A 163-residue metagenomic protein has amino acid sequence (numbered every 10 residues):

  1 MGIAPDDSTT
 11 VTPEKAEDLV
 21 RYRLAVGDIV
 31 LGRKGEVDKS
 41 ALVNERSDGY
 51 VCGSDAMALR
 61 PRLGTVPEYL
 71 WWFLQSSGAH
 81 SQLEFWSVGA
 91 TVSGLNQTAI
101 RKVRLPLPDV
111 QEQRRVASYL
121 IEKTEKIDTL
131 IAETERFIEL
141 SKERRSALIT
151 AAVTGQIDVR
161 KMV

Functional and structural regions predicted by a protein language model:
M1, R23-K39, V51-A56, W71-E84: Short Ser/Thr-interspersed hydrophobic loop/turn segments at strand-loop and sheet-helix junctions that line or gate
M1-I29, E45: Sequence-specific dsDNA recognition surfaces
P13, A58-R60: Short histidine-centered catalytic/ligand-binding loop motif
E36, G49-M57, T65, V88-R114: A short glycine-rich beta-alpha junction/loop motif
L42: A short, polar/charged loop-to-alpha-helix boundary motif
R46, P61-G64, S77-G78: Short loop segments at secondary-structure junctions
V66-F73, Y119: Short amphipathic alpha-helical coupling segments at ligand-binding clamshell hinges and other catalytic/signaling
K102, L107-V163: Amphipathic alpha-helical coiled-coil/heptad-repeat segments
